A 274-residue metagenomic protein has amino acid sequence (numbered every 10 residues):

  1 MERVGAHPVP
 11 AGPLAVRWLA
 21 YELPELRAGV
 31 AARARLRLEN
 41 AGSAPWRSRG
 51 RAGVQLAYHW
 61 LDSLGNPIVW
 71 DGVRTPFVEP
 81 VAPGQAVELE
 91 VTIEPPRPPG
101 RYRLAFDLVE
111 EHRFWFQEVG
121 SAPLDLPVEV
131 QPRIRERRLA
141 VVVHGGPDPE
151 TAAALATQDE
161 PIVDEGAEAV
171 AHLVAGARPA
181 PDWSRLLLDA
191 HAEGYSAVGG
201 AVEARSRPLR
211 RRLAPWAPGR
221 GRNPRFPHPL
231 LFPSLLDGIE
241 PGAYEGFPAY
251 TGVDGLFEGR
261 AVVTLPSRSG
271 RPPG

Functional and structural regions predicted by a protein language model:
E2-R27, D125: Low-complexity, acidic Ser/Thr/Pro/Gly-rich terminal tails and inter-domain linkers that flank the onset of structured
L14-W18, H59-F77: Short beta-strand and strand-turn-strand segments in soluble, beta-rich domains
A41-I68, D107-V109: Short acidic, flexible loop segments centered on an aromatic residue
T92-G100: Short, surface-exposed loop/turn segments at beta-strand-coil junctions that are enriched for proline with nearby
Q131-A156: N-proximal low-complexity "stem/linker" segments adjacent to membrane-targeting elements
E165-A180: Short beta-strand-to-loop acidic/aromatic patch adjacent to the donor-nucleotide binding site
P181-L213: Conserved donor NDP-sugar-binding/catalytic core segment of glycosyltransferases
A201-S206, R211-F247: Short, flexible, basic/aromatic active-site loop/helix in glycosyltransferases
